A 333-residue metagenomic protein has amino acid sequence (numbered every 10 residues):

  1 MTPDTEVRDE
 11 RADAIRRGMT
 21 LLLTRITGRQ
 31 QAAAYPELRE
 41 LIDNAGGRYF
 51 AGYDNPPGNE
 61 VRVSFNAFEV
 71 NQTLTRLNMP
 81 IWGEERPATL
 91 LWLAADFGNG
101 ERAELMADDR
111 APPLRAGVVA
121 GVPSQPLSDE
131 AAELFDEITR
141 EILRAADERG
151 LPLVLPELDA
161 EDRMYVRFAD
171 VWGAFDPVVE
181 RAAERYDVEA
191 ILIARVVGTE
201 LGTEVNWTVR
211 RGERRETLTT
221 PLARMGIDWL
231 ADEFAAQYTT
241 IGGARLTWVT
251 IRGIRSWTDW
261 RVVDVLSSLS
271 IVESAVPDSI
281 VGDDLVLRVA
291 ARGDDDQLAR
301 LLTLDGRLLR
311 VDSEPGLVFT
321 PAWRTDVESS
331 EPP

Functional and structural regions predicted by a protein language model:
T2-D4, D43, P56, S64-V70 (+8 more regions): Solvent-exposed coil/turn segments that connect beta secondary-structure elements in extracytoplasmic/periplasmic
P3, A67-E69, A182-I227, A299 (+1 more regions): Amphipathic beta-strand/beta-sheet edge segments enriched in Tyr/Trp
A12-L23, Y35, R39, N71-R76 (+7 more regions): Extracytoplasmic/secreted envelope proteins and their assembly/folding machinery, especially bacterial periplasmic
I15-A34, A95-W172, V262-V286, R292 (+1 more regions): N-terminal segment of the mature soluble domain
Q31-A120, F135-E137, E148: Signal peptide-directed extracytoplasmic domains
N44-N55, L91-A95, V154-E157, D170-G202 (+1 more regions): A short, hydrophobic beta-strand-centered structural micro-motif
E60-A95, E104-A111, E213-W248, R324-P333: Pro/Ala/Gly-rich low-complexity, hydrophilic intrinsically disordered segments
R211-E213, T219-T220, M225, F234-P333: C-terminal soluble interaction/assembly domains
